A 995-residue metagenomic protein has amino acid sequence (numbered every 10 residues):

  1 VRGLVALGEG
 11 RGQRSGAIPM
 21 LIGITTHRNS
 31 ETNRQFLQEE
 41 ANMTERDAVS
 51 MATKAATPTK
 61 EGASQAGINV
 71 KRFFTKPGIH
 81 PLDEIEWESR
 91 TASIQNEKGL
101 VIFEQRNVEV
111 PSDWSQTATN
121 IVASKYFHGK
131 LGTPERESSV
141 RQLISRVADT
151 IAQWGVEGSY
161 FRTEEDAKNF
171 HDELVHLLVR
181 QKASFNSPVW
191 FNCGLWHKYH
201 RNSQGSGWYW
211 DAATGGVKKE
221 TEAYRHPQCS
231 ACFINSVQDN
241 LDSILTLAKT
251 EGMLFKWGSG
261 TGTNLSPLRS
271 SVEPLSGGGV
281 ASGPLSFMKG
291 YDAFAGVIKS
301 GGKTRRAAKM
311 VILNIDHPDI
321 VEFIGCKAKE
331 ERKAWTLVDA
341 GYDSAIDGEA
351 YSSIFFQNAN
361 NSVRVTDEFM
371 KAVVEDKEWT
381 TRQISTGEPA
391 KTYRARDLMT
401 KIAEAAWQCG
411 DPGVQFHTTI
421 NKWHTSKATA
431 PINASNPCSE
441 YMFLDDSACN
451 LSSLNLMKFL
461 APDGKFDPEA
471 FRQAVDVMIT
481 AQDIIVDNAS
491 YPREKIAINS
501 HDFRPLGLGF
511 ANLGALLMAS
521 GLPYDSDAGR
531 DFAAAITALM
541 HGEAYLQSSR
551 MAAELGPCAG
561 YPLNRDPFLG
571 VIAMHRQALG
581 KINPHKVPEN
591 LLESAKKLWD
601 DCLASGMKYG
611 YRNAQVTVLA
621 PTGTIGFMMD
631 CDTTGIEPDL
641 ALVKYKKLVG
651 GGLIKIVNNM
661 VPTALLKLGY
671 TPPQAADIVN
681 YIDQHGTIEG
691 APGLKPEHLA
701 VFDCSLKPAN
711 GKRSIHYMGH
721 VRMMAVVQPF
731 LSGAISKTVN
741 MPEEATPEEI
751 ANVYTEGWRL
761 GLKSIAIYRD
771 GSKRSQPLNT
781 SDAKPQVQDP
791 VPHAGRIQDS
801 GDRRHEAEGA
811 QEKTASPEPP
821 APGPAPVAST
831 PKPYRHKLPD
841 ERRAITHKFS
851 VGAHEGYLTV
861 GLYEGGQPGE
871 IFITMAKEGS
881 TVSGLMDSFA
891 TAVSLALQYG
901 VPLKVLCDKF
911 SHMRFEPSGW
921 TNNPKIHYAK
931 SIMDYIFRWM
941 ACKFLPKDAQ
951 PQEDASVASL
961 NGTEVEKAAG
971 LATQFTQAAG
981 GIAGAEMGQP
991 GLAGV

Functional and structural regions predicted by a protein language model:
R2-V5, E9: Extreme N-terminal basic, low-complexity initiation segments that serve as generic localization/processing leaders
R11-D799, G809-S894, Q898, P924-I926: Extended catalytic cores of very large enzyme megasubunits
R136-L143, P902-V905, K909-H912: Non-catalytic, beta-rich accessory domains that mediate macromolecular interactions or localization
V297, L895, M913-E916, W939-K943: Conserved, well-folded catalytic cores of nucleic-acid-processing and energy-transducing macromolecular machines
H685, S883, K909-S931: Short, surface-exposed loop/turn segments at secondary-structure boundaries that line and modulate
P692-P696, T830-H836, N961, E966 (+2 more regions): Long, charged amphipathic helices and adjacent flexible linkers at domain junctions
W758-K784, I926-F975: Long, highly charged low-complexity segments enriched in Glu/Asp and Lys/Arg with interspersed Ser/Thr
P990-V995: Cys/His-clustered metal-coordination modules, chiefly Zn-binding fingers
